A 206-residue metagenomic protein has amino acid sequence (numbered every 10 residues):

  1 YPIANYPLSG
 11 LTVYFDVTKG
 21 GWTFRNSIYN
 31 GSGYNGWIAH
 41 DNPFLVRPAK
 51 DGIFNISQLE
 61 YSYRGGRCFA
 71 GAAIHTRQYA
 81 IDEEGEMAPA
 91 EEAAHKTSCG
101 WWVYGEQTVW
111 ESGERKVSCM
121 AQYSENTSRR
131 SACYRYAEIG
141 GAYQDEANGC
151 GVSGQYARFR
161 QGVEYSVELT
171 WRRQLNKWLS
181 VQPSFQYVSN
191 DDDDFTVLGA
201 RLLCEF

Functional and structural regions predicted by a protein language model:
Y1-K19, T23-F54: Surface-exposed coil loops of outer-membrane beta-barrel proteins
I3-N5, L45-D51, E91-C99, S128-C133 (+2 more regions): Replace "Gram-negative outer membrane beta-barrel proteins" with "bacterial and organellar outer membrane beta-barrel
V13, S57-L59, V103-G105, C119 (+3 more regions): Membrane-embedded beta-strands of outer-membrane beta-barrel proteins, especially the hydrophobic/small aromatic
K19-G21, I28-S32, Y63, I74-Q78 (+7 more regions): Transmembrane beta-strands of outer-membrane beta-barrel pores
G21-N26, G65-C68, S112-V117, A147-C150 (+1 more regions): Repeated loop/turn-to-beta-strand initiation elements of outer-membrane beta-barrel proteins
G31-Y104: Surface-exposed beta-loop-beta
S131-L179: C-terminal hydrophobic structural anchor segments that stabilize assembly/packing rather than catalytic chemistry
D194-F206: Outer-membrane beta-barrel "beta-signal"
